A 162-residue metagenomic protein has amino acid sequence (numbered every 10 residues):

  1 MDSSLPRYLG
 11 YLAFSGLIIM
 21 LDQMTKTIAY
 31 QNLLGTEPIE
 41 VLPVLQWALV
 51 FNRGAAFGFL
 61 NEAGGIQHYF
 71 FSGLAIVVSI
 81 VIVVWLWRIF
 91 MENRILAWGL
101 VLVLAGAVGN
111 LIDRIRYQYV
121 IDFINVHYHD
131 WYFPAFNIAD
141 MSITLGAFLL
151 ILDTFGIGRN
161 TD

Functional and structural regions predicted by a protein language model:
M1-D162: Alpha-helical transmembrane bundles and membrane-interface segments of multipass inner-membrane proteins
